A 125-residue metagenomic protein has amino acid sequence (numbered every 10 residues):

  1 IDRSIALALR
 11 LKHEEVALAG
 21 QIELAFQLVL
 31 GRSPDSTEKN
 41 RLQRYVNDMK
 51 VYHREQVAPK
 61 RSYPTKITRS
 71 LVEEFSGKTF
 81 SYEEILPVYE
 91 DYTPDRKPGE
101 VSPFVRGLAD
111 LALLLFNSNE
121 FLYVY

Functional and structural regions predicted by a protein language model:
I1-Y125: Substrate/cofactor-recognition hotspot
